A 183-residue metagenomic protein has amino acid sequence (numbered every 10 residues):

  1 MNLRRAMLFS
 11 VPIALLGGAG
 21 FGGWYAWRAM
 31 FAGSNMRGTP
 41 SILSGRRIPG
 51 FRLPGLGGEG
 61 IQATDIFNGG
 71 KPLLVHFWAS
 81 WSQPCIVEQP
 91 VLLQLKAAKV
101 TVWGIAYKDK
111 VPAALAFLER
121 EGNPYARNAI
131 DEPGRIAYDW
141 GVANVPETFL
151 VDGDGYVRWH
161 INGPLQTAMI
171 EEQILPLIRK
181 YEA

Functional and structural regions predicted by a protein language model:
M1-P54: N-terminal targeting signals for export/organelle localization
A32-N35, P54-G60, N128-D131: Short gly/ser/thr-rich secondary-structure transition/capping motifs
P49, L73, V145-P146: Short loop/turn microsegments at loop-to-beta-strand junctions
R52-L73: A short beta-strand-turn-helix
L74-V75, V102: Hydrophobic beta-strand anchors of alpha/beta hydrolase catalytic cores
H76-W81: Aromatic-flanked redox-active Cys/Sec active sites in thiol-based oxidoreductases, especially the WC-centered
I86-G122, D131-Y138: Structural microenvironment flanking redox-active thiols in thiol-disulfide oxidoreductases
R120-P124, E132-I178: Thiol/disulfide oxidoreductase modules built on the thioredoxin-like
